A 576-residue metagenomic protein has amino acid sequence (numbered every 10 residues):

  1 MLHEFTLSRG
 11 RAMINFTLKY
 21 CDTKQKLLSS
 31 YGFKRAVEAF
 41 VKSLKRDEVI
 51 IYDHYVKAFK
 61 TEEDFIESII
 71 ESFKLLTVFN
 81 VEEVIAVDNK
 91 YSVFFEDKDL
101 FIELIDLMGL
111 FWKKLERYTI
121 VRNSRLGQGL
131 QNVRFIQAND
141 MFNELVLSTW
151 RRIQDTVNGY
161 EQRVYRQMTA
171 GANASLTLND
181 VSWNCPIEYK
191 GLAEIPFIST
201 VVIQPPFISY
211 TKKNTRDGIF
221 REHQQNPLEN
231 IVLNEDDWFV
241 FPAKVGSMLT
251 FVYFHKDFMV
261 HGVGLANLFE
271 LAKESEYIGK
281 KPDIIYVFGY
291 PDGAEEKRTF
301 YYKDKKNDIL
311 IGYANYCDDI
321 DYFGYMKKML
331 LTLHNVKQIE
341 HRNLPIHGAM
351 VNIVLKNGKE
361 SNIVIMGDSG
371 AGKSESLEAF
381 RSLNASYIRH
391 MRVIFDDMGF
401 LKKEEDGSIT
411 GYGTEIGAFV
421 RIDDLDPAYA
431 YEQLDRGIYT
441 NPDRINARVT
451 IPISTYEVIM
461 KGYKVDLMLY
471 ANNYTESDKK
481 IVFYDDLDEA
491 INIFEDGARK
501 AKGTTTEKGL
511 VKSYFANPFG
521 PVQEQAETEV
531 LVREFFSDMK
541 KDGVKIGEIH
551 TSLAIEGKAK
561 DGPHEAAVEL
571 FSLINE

Functional and structural regions predicted by a protein language model:
L2-A172, L176, R444-E576: Conserved NTP phosphate-binding and transfer environment spanning the P-loop NTPase/kinase superfamily
L100-L104, Y322-L330, G372-K373, E527-T528: Phosphate/oxyanion-binding active-site loops and adjacent basic polyanion-contact surfaces
L110, F288-P345, D542-A554: Charged, amphipathic alpha-helical linker segments immediately N-terminal to NTP-binding catalytic cores
L192-I284: Extended, Lys/Arg-enriched charged tracts that mediate electrostatic binding to polyanionic substrates
D257-F258, C317, K356-G358, G370-A371 (+3 more regions): Short, glycine-/Ser/Thr-/acidic-enriched flexible segments
E340-K356: Pre-Walker A adenine-sensing motif
L355-S386: Glycine-rich phosphate-binding P-loop
I388-V458: Conserved nucleotide-sensing/catalytic segment adjacent to the nucleotide-binding pocket in NTP-handling enzymes
